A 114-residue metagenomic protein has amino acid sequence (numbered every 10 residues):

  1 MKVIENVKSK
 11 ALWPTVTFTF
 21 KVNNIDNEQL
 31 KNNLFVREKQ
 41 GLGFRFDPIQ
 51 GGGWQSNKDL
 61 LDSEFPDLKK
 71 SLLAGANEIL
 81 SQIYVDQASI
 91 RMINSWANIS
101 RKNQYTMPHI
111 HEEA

Functional and structural regions predicted by a protein language model:
M1-V85, Y105: Non-heme Fe(II)/2-oxoglutarate
L12, Q87-S89, H109-E113: A generic structural micro-feature
V85-S95: A short coil-to-beta-strand element that immediately follows conserved catalytic motifs
N94, N98-A114: Catalytic core of non-heme Fe(II) oxygenases with the double-stranded beta-helix
